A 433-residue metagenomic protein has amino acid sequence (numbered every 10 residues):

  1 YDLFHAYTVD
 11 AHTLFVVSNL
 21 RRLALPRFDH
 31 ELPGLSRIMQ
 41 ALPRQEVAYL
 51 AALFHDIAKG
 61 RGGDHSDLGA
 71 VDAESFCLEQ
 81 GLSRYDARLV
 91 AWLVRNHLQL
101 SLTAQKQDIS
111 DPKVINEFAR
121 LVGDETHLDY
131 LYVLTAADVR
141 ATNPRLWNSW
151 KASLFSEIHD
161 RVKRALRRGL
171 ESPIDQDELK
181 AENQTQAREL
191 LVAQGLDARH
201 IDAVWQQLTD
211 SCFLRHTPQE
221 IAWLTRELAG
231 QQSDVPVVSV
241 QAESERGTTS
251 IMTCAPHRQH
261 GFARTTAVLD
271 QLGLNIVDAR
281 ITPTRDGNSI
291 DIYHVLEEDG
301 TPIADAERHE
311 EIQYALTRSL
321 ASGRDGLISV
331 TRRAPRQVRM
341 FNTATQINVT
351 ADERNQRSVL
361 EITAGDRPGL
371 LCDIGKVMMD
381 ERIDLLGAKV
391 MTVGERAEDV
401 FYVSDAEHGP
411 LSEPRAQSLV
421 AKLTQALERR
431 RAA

Functional and structural regions predicted by a protein language model:
Y1-F4, T8-A52, I57, V235 (+3 more regions): Active-site-adjacent "gating/activation" loops or surface patches in catalytic cores
T8-V9, S36-S172: Divalent metal-dependent catalytic cores for phosphoryl transfer on phosphate-bearing substrates
T13, V17, S66-A70, A91 (+2 more regions): Hydrophobic face of alpha-helices
F15-N19, S75, E157, A315: Alpha-helical scaffold segments in soluble metabolic enzymes
R21, R27, I38-Q40, C77 (+3 more regions): Conserved catalytic alpha/beta cores of large enzymes that bind or transform nucleotide phosphates and polynucleotides
K113, E117-A433: Regulatory modules associated with amino-acid/nitrogen control
